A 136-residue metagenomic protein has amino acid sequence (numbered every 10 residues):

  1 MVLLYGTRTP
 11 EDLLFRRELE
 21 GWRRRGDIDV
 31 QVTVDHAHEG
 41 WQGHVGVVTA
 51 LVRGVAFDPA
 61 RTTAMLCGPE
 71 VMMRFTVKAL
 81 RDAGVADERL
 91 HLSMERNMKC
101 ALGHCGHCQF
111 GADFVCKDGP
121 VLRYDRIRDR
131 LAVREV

Functional and structural regions predicted by a protein language model:
M1-K99: FNR/FR-type flavoprotein reductase catalytic core
L13, L102, R126: Short acidic, gly/pro-rich beta-turn/loop elements at beta-sheet edges and active-site/ligand-binding grooves
E70-V71, M94-P120: Local cysteine-cluster metal-coordination motifs and their immediate loop/turn environment, predominantly Fe-S cluster
G111-V136: Non-heme iron-sulfur electron-transfer modules
